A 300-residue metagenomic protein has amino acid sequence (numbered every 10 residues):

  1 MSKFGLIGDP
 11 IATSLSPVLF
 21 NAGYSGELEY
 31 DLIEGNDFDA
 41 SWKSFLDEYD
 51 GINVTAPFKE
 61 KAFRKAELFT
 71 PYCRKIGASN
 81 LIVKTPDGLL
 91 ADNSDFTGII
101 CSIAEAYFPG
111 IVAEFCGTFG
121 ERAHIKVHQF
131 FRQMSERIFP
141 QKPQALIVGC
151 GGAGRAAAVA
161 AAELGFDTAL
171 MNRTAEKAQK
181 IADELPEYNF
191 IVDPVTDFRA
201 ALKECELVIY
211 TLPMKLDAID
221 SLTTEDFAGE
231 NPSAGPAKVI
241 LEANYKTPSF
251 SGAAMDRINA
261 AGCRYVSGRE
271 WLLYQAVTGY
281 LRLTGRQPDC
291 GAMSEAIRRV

Functional and structural regions predicted by a protein language model:
S2-G117, R122, E136: Phosphate/diphosphate ligand-binding glycine-rich loop within oxidoreductases
G8, N93-D95, I103, P143-A162 (+1 more regions): Glycine-rich adenosine-cofactor-binding loop
D39-W42, E187-C205: Short acidic low-complexity segments
P57, T211-M214, N244-Y245: Short glycine-/small-residue-rich Rossmann-like dinucleotide-binding loops
K61, L216-L241: Rossmann-fold NAD(P) dinucleotide-binding segment
F166-L185: NAD(P)-binding Rossmann-fold cofactor-contacting core
R199-S221: Rossmann-like NAD(P)-binding element
L241-R282, R286: Rossmann-fold NAD(P)-binding glycine/threonine-rich loop
